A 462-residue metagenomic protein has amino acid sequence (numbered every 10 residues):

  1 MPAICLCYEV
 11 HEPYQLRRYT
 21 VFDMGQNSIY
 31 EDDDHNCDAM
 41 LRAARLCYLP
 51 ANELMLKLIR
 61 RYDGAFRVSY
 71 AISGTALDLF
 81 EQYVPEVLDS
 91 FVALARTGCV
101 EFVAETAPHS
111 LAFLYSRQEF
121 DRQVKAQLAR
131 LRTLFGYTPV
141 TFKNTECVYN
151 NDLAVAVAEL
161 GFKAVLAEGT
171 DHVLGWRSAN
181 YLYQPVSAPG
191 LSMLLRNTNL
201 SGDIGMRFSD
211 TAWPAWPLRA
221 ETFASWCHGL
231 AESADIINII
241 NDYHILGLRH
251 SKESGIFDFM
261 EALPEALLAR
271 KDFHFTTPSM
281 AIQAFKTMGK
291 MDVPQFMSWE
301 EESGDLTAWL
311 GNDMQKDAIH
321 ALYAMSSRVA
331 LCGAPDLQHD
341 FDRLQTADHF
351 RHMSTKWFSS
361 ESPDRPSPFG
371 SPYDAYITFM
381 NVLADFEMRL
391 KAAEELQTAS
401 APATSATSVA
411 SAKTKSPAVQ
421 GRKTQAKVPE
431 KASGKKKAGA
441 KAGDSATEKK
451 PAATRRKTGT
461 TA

Functional and structural regions predicted by a protein language model:
M1-C47, Y181-L191, D210-W213, S225-V409: Active-site and substrate-binding clefts of carbohydrate-active enzymes
A3-Y8, Y14-S116, V140-K143, K163-E168 (+1 more regions): Short, well-structured secondary-structure segments
V10-P13, G74-D78, A107-S110, C147-N150 (+6 more regions): Short, solvent-exposed loop/turn segments at secondary-structure junctions
V87-A104, K125, Y137, A158-L195: Acidic, His- and aromatic-enriched active-site or binding-groove loops in soluble protein domains that engage sugars
L111, T170-W176, L194-A215: Positively charged, amphipathic and often flexible ligand-engagement surfaces
E119-E146, S225-I240: CE4/NodB-like, metal-dependent polysaccharide N-deacetylase domain that modifies extracellular/periplasmic N-acetylated
L153-V157: Hydrophobic, small-residue-rich alpha-helical packing segments that form membrane-like cores
P402-A462: Intrinsically disordered, polybasic Lys/Arg-rich low-complexity tracts
